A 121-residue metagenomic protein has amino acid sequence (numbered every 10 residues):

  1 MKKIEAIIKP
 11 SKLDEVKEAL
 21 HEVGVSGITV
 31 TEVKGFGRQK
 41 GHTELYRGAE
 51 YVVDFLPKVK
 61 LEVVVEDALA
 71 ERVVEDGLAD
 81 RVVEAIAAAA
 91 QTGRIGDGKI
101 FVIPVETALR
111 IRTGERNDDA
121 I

Functional and structural regions predicted by a protein language model:
M1-I121: Positively charged, small/polar-rich N-terminal and surface patches that mediate targeting and assembly and bind
